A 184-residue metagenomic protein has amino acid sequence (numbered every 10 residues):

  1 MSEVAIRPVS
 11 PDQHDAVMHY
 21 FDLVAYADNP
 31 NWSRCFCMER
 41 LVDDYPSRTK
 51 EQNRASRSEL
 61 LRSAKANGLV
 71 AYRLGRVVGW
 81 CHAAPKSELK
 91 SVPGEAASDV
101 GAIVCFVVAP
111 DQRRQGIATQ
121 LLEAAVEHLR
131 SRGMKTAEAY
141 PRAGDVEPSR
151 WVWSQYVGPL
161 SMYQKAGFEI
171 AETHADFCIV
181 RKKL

Functional and structural regions predicted by a protein language model:
M1-R40: Conserved N-terminal entry element of GNAT/NAT acetyltransferase domains
A16-H19, S56, Q120, A124: Alpha-helical elements of Rossmann-like donor-binding domains used by nucleotide-donor carbohydrate transfer enzymes
D28, E59, S63-A66, Y72 (+3 more regions): Conserved acyl-donor/pantetheine-binding loop and adjacent beta-alpha core of acyl/acetyltransferases and related
R34-N67: Active-site rim helix/loop that mediates acceptor-substrate recognition in acyltransferases
G75, A143-G144, F177: Conserved beta-strand edge residues that scaffold enzyme active sites
C105-V108, R114-S131: Conserved acetyl-CoA-binding loop-helix of GNAT-fold acetyltransferases
L122, L129-W151: Conserved GNAT acetyl-CoA-binding A-motif
W153-L184: C-terminal "cap" of GNAT-fold acetyltransferases
